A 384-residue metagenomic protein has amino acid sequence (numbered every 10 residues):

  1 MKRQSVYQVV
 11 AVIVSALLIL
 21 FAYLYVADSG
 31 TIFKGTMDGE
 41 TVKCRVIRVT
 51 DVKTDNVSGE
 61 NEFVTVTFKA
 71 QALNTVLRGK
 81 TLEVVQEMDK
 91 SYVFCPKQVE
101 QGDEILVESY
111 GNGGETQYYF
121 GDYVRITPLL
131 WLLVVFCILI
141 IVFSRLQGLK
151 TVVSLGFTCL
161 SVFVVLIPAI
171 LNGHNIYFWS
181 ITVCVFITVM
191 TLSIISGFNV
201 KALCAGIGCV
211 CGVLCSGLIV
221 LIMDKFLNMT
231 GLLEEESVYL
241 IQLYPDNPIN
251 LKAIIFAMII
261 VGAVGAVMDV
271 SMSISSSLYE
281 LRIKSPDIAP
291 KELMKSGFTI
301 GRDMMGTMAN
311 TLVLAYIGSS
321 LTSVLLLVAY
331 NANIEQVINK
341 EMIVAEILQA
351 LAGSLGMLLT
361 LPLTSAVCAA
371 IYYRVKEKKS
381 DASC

Functional and structural regions predicted by a protein language model:
M1-G39: Hydrophobic secretory-pathway targeting helix
Q4-V12, V200-V213, M305-T311: Alpha-helical transmembrane segments and their helix-start/interface "positive-inside/aromatic belt" motifs in integral
M37-V66, E104-I105: Structural detector for short beta-strands of small beta-barrel domains
K90-T127: Extended, hydrophilic extramembrane loops/domains of integral membrane proteins
V134-I138, S144-Q242, K252-G262: Transmembrane alpha-helical segments that form the functional core of multipass membrane systems
G208-C209, V213, Y244-V261, T307 (+3 more regions): Pore-lining and gate-forming transmembrane alpha-helices of multi-pass membrane transport proteins
V264-V324, N331: Helical hairpin unit composed of two closely spaced alpha helices linked by a short loop
D303-G306, A315-C384: Hydrophobic alpha-helical transmembrane segments of membrane transport and translocation systems, primarily multi-pass
